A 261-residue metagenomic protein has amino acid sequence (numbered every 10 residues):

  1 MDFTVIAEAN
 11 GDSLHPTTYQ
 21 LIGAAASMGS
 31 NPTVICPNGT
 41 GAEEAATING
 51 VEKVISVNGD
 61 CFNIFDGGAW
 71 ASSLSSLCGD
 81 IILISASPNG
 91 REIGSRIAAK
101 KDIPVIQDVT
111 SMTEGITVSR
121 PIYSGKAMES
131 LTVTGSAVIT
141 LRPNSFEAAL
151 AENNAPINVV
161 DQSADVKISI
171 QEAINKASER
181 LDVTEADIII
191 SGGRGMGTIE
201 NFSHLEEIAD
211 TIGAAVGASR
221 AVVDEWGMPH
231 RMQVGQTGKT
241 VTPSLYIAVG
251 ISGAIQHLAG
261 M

Functional and structural regions predicted by a protein language model:
M1-M261: N-terminal glycine-rich FAD/FM-binding segment characteristic of electron-transfer flavoproteins
